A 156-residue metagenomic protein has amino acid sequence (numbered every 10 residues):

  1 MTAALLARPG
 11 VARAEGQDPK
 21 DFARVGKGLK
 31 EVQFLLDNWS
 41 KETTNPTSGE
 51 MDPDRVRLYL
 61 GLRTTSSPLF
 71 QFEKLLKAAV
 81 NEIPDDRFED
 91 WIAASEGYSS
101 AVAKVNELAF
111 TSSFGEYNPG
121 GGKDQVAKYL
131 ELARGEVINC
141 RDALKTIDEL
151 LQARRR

Functional and structural regions predicted by a protein language model:
M1-R13: N-terminal export signals
A4-L5, G61, Y129: Acidic/proline-rich low-complexity IDRs
A12-A14, K77-A79, A109, A143: Small-side-chain structural scaffolding
R13-F22: Cleaved targeting-peptide boundary
Q17, V56-R57, I83, Q125 (+1 more regions): Residue-level detector of alpha-helix boundaries and kinks
F22-T43, A101-R156: C-terminal amphipathic alpha-helix
R24-V102: Alpha-helical segments in soluble extracytoplasmic regions
